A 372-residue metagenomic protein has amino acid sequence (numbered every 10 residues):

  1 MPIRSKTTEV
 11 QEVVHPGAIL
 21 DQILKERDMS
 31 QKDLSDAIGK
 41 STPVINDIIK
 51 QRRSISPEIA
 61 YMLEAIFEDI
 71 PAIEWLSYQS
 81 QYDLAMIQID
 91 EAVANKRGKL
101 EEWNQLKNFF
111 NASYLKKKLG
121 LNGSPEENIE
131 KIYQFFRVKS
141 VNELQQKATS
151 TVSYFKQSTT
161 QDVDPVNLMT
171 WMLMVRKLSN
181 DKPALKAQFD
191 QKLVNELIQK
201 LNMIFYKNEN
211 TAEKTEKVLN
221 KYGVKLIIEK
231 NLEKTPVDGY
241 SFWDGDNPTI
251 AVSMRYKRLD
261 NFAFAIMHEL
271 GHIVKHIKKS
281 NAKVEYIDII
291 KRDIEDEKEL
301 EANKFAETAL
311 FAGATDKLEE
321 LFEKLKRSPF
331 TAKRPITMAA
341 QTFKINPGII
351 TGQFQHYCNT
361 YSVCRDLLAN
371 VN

Functional and structural regions predicted by a protein language model:
P2-R53, P57-N372: Active-site hotspot residues in diverse enzymes, especially metal/ion-binding acidic/histidine motifs
